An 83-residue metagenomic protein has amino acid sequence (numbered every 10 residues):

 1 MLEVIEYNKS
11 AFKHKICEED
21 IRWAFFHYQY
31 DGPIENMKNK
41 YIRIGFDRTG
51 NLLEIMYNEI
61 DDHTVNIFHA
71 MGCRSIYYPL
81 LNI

Functional and structural regions predicted by a protein language model:
M1-I83: Ribonuclease/tRNase effector modules and their secretory precursors
